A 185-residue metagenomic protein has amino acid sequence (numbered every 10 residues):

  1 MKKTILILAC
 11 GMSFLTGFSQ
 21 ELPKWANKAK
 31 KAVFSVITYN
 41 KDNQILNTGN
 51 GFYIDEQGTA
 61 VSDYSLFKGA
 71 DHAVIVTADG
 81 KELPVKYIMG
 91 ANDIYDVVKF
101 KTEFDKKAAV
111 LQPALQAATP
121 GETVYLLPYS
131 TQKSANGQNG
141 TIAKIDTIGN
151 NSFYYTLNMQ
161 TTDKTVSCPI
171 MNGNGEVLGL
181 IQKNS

Functional and structural regions predicted by a protein language model:
M1-E21: Bacterial Sec-dependent N-terminal signal peptides
F18-Y53, T59-D63, H72, V97: N-terminal activation segment of mature serine protease catalytic domains
Q20-E21, L83-V85, G140-T141: Short structured motifs
A29-T38, T102-A109, S134-S185: Active-site region of chymotrypsin-like
N40-D42, D79-K81, S130, N174 (+1 more regions): Solvent-exposed strand-loop boundary residues in beta-sheet-rich modules
G51-Y53, V85-I88, I142, I170: Conserved hydrophobic positions within beta-strands
D55-N136, N150-Y154, K164: Conserved active-site neighborhood of the chymotrypsin/trypsin-like protease fold
